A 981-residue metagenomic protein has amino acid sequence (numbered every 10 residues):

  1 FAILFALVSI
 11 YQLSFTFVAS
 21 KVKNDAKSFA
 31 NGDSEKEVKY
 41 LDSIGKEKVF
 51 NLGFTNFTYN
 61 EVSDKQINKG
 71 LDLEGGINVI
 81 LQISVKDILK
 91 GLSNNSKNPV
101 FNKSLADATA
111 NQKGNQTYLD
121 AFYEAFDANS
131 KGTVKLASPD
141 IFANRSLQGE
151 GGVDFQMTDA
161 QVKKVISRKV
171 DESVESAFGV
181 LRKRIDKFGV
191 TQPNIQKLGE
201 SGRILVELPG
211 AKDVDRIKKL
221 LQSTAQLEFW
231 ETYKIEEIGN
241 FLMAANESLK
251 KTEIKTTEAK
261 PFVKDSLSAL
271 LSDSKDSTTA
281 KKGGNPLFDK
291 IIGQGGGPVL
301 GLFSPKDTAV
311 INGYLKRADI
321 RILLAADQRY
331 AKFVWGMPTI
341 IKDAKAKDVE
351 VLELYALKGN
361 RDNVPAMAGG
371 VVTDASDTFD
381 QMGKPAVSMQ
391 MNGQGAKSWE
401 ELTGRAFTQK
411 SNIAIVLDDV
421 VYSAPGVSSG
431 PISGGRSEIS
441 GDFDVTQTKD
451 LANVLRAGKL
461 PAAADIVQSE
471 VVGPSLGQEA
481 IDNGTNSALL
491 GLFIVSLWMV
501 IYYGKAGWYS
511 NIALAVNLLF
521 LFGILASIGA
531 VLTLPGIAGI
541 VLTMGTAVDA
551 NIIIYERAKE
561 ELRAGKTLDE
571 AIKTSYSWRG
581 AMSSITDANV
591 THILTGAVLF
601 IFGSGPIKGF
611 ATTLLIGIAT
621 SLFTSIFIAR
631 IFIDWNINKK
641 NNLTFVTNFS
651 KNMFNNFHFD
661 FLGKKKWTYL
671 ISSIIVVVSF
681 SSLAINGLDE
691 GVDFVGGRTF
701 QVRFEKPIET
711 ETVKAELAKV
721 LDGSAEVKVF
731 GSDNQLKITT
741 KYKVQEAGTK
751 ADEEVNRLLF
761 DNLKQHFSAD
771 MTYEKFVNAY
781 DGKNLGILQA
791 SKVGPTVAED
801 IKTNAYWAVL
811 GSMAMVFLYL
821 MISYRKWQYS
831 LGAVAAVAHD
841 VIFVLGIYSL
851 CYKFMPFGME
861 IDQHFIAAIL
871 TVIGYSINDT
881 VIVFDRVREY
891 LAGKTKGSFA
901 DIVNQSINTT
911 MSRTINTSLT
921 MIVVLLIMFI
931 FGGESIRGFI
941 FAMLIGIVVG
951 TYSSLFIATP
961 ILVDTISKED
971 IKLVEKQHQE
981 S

Functional and structural regions predicted by a protein language model:
F1-S63, I67, K90-P99, A106-D127 (+6 more regions): Interfacial helix-loop-helix hairpins and adjacent transmembrane helices of multi-pass alpha-helical membrane proteins
A2, V516, G523-I524, E560-Y576 (+3 more regions): Hydrophobic alpha-helical transmembrane segments of membrane transport and translocation systems, primarily multi-pass
I3-A6, I415, G507-G529, I540-A547 (+4 more regions): Small-residue-enriched core segments of transmembrane alpha-helices in multipass membrane transport and channel
I10-V22, D42, K46-F54, V62-G426 (+3 more regions): Non-transmembrane, solvent-exposed regions of membrane trafficking/translocation machinery
L181, S475-V495, L514, A564-S604 (+10 more regions): Pore- and gate-forming transmembrane helices of large, multi-pass membrane proteins
E207, G435-E438, T446-I494, N762 (+1 more regions): Juxtamembrane "pre-transmembrane" interface segments
V387-S388, N392-Q409, I413-A414, G477-Q478 (+4 more regions): Interfacial segments of transmembrane alpha-helices in multi-pass membrane proteins
T543-A564, I585, L622-F627, L870-K894 (+2 more regions): Short helical (or helix-break) motifs at transmembrane helix termini and adjacent helical loops in multi-pass membrane
